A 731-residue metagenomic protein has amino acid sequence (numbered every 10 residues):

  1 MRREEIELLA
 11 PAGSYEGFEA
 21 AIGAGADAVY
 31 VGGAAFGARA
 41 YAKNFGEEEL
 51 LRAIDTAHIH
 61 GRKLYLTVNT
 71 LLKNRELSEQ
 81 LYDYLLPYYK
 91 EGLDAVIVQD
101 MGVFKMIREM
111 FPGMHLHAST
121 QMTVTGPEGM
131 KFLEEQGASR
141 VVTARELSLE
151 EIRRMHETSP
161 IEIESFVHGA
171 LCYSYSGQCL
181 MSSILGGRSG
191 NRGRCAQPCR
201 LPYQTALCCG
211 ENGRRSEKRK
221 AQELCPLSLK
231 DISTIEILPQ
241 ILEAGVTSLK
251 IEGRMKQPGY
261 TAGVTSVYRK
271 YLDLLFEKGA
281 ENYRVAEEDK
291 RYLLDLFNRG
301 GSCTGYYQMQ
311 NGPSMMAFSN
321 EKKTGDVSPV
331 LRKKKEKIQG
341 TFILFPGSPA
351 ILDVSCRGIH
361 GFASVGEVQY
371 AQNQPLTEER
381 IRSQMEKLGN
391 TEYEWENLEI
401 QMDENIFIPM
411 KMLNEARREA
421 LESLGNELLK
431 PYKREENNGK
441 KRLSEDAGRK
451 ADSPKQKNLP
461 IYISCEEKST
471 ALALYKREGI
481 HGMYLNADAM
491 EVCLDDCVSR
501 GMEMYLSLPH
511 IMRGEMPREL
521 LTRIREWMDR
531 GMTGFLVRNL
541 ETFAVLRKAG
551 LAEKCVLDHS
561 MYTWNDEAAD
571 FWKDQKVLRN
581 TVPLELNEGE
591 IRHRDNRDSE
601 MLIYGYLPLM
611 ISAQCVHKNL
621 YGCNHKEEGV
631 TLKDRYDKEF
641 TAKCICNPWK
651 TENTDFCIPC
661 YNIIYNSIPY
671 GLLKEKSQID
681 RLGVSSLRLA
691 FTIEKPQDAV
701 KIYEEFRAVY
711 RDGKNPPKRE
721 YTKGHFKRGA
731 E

Functional and structural regions predicted by a protein language model:
M1-A24, A28-A40, A53-I54, H60-Y89 (+5 more regions): Surface-exposed amphipathic alpha-helical tracts and adjacent flexible/coil segments at the periphery of soluble enzymes
K43-N44: Conserved non-cysteine loop/helix-boundary elements of the Radical SAM core domain that shape
E48-E49: Glycine/small-residue-rich interface belts in oligomeric ring/scaffold proteins and their assembly partners
T123, Y562-T563: Beta/alpha (TIM)-barrel catalytic core signal, keyed to glycine-rich beta->alpha loops juxtaposed to Asp/Glu that bind
